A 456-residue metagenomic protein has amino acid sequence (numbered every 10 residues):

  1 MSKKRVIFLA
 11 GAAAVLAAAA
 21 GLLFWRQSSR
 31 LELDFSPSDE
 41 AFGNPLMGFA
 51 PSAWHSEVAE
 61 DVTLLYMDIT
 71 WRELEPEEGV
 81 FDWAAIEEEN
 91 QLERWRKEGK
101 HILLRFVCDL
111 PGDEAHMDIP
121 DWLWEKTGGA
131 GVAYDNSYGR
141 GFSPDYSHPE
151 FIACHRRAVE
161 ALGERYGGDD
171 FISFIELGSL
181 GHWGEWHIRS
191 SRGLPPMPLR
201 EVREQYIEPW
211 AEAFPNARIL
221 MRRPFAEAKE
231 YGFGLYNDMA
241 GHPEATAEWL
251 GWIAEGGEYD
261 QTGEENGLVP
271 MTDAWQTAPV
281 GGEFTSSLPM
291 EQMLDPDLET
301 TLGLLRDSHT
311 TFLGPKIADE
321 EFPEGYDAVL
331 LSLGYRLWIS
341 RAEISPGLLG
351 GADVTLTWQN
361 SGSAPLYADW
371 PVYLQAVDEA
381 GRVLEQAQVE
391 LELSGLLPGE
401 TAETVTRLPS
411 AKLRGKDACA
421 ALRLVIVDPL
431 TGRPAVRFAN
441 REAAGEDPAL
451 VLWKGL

Functional and structural regions predicted by a protein language model:
M1-L16: N-terminal Sec-pathway targeting helices
R30-E150, V269-F322: N-terminal substrate-binding region of glycoside hydrolase catalytic domains
L65, L162, I175, W210 (+1 more regions): Conserved, mostly hydrophobic/aromatic
G128-V132, L194-L220, N237-G257: Acidic, His- and aromatic-enriched active-site or binding-groove loops in soluble protein domains that engage sugars
A130-P196: Active-site groove signature of glycoside hydrolases
F171-W183, R203-Y231: Aromatic-lined carbohydrate-recognition surfaces of secreted/lumenal glycan-active proteins
R223-A228, G232-R341: Substrate-binding cleft of secreted/luminal carbohydrate-active enzymes
V329-L456: Extracellular/luminal regions of secreted and cell-surface proteins that mediate adhesion/ECM remodeling
